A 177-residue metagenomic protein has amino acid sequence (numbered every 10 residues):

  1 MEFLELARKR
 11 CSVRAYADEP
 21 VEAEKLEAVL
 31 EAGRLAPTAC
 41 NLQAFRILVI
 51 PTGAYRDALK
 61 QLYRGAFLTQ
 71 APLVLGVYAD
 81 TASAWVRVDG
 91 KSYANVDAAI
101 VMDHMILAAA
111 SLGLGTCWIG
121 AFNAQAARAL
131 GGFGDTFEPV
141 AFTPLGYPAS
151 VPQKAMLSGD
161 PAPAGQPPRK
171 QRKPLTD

Functional and structural regions predicted by a protein language model:
M1-D177: Acidic, surface-exposed loops and disordered segments
